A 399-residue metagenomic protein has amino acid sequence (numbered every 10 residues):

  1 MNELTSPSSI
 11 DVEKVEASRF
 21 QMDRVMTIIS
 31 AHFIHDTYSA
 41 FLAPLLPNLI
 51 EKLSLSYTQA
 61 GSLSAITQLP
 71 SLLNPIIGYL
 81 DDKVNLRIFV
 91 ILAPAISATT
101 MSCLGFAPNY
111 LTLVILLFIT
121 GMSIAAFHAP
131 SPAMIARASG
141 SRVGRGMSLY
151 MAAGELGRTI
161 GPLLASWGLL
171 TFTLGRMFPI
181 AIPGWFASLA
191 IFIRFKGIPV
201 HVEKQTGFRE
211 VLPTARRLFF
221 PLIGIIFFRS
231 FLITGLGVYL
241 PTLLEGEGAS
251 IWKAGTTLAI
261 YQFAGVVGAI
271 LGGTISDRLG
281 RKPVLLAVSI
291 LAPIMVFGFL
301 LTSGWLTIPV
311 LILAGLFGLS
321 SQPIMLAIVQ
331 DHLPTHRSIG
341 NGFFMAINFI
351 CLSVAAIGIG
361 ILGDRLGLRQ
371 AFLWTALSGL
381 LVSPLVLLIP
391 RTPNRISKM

Functional and structural regions predicted by a protein language model:
L42-A43, R217-A269: Extracytoplasmic gate region of multi-pass secondary transporters
S54, N85, F106-L111, G140 (+2 more regions): Helix-breaking motifs and short loop linkers at transmembrane-helix boundaries and internal kinks in secondary membrane
A65-G78, A259-L271: Central cavity-lining transmembrane alpha-helices of secondary-active solute carriers, predominantly the Major
L72-L111: Conserved MFS/SLC helix-loop-helix module at the cytosolic interface between two early adjacent transmembrane helices
L116-A153: Cytoplasmic helix-loop-helix junction between adjacent transmembrane helices in 12-TM secondary transporters
S141, Y150-K196: Helix-loop-helix hairpin linking two adjacent transmembrane segments in secondary transporters
S276-M325: C-terminal transmembrane helical hairpin of 12-TM major facilitator-type secondary transporters
P334-R365: A late C-terminal transmembrane helix in Major Facilitator Superfamily
